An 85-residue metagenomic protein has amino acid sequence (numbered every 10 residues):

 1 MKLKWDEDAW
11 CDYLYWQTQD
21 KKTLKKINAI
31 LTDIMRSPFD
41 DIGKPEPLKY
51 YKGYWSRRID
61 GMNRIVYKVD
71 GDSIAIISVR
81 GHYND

Functional and structural regions predicted by a protein language model:
K2-K4, D8-K25, A29, R58-R64 (+1 more regions): Enriched for short, Lys/Arg-rich terminal
T32-R58: A short, surface-exposed loop/turn module that caps and links secondary-structure elements
